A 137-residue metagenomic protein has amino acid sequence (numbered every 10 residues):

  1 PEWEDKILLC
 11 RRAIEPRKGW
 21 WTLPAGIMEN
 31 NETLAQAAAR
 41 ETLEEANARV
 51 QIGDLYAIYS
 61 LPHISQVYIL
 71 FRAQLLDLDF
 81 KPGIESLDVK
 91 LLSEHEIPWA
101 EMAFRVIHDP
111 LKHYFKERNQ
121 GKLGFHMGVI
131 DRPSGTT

Functional and structural regions predicted by a protein language model:
P1-T22, V50, D54, L75: N-terminal strand-loop-strand
E15, Y59-H63, I130-D131: A short beta-turn/loop motif at secondary-structure boundaries
M28-Q51, L55-H113, E117, K122-L123 (+1 more regions): Unchanged
F125-T137: A short, charged, Gly/Pro-tolerant segment at domain boundaries
